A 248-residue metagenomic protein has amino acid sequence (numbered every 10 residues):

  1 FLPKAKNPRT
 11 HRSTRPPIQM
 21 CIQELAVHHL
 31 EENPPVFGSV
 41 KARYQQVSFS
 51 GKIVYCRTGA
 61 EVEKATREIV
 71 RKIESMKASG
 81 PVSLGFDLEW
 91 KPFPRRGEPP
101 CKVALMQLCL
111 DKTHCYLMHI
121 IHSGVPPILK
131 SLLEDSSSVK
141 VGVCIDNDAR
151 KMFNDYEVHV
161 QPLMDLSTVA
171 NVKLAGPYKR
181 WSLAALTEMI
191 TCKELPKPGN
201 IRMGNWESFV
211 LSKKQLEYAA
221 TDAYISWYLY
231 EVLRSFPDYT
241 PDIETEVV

Functional and structural regions predicted by a protein language model:
F1-L84, L88, G124, L166 (+1 more regions): N-terminal accessory regions of nucleic-acid-interacting proteins
V54-E68, G80-S83, P92-V232: Conserved DEDDh/DEDDy metal-dependent 3′-5′ exonuclease domain
F153, R234-P237, P241: Long, hydrophobic, amphipathic alpha-helical segments used as structural scaffolds
